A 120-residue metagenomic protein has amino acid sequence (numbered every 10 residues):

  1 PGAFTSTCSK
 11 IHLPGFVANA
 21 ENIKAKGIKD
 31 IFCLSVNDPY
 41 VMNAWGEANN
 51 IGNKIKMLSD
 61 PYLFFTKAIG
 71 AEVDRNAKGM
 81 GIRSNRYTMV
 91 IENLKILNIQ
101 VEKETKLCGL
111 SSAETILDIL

Functional and structural regions predicted by a protein language model:
P1-L120: Chalcogenol-based redox active-site neighborhoods
